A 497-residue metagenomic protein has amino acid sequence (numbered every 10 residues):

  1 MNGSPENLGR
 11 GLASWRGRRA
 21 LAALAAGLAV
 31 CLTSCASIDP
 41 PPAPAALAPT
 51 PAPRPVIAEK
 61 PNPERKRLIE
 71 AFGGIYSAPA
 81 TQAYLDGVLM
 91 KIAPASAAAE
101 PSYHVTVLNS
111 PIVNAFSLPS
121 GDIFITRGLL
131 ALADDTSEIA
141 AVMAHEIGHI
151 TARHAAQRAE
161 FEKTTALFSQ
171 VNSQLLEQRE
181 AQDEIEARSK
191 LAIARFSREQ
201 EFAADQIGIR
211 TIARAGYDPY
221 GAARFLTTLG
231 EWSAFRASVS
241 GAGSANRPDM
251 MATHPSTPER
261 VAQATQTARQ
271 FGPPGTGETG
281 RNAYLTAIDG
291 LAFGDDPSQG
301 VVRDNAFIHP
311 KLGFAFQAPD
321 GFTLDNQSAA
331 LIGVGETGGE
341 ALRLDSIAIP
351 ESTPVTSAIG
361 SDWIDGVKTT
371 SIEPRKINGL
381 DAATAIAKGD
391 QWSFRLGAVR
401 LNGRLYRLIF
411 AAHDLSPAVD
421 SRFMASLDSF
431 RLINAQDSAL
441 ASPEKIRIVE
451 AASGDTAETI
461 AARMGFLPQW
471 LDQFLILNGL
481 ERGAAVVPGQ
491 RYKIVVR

Functional and structural regions predicted by a protein language model:
N2, W15, A23-L24, L32-F316 (+6 more regions): A Zn2+-metalloprotease active-site environment signal
A140, F271, L408-P443: Surface-exposed amphipathic alpha-helical segments
F202, Q317, A452, E481 (+1 more regions): Residue-level recognition of short, solvent-exposed, well-ordered loop/turn junctions that link secondary-structure
A315, G321-T323, T456, R491: Residue-level marker of beta-strand positions
R343-S346, R404-D414: Short, well-ordered beta-strand elements
G360-R407: Signature of long, low-cysteine stretches enriched in small and polar/charged residues
A435-P468, Q490: Primarily a LysM-type cell-wall glycan-binding module
Q469-R497: Extracellular LysM carbohydrate-binding repeats and other cell-envelope/extracellular binding modules
